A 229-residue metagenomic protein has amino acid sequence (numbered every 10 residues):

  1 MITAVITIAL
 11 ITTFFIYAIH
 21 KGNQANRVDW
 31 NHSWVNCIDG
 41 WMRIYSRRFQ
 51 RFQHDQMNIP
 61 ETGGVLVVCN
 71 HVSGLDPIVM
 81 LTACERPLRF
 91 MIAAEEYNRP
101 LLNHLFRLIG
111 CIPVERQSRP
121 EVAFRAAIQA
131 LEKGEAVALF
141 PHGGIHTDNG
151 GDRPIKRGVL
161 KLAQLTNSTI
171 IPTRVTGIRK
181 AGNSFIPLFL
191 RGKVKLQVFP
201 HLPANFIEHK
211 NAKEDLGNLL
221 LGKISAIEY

Functional and structural regions predicted by a protein language model:
I2-L66, L75-V79, C84: Membrane-anchoring hydrophobic helices of lipid-metabolizing enzymes
T7-T13, V122-Y229: Non-catalytic C-terminal accessory region of glycerolipid acyltransferases and related lyso-lipid remodeling enzymes
S33, C37, R119, A212 (+1 more regions): Soluble or luminal CAZymes and related metallo-dependent hydrolases
W41-M42, L108-V114, G144-I145: Short, basic, glycine/proline-bearing loop/turn elements
F49-F52, S118-A123: Glycine-rich, highly charged phosphate/nucleotide-binding loops
D55, H71, I92-A93, G110 (+2 more regions): A secondary-structure boundary/capping signal
Q56-I59, M80-T82, N103-H104, I128-Q129 (+1 more regions): Short secondary-structure boundary/capping segments
E61-S118: Catalytic core of membrane glycerolipid acyltransferases/transacylases, capturing the structured, soluble-facing
